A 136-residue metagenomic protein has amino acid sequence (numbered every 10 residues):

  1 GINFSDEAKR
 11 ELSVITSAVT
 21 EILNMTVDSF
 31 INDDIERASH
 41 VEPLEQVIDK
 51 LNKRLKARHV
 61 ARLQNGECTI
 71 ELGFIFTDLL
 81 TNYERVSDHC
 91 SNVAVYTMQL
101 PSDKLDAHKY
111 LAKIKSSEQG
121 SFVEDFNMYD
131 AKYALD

Functional and structural regions predicted by a protein language model:
G1-D136: Cytosolic, long alpha-helical scaffolding segments
